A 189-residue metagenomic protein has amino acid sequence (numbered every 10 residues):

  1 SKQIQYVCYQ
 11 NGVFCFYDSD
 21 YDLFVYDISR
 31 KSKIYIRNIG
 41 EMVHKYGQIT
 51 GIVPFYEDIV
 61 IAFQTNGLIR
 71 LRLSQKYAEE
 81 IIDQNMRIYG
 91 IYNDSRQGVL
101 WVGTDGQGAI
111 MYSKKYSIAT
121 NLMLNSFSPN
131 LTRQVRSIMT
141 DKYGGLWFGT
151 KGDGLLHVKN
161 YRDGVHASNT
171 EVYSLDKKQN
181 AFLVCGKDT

Functional and structural regions predicted by a protein language model:
S1-T189: Carboxylate-rich, polar loop motifs that coordinate divalent cations or form catalytic acidic clusters
